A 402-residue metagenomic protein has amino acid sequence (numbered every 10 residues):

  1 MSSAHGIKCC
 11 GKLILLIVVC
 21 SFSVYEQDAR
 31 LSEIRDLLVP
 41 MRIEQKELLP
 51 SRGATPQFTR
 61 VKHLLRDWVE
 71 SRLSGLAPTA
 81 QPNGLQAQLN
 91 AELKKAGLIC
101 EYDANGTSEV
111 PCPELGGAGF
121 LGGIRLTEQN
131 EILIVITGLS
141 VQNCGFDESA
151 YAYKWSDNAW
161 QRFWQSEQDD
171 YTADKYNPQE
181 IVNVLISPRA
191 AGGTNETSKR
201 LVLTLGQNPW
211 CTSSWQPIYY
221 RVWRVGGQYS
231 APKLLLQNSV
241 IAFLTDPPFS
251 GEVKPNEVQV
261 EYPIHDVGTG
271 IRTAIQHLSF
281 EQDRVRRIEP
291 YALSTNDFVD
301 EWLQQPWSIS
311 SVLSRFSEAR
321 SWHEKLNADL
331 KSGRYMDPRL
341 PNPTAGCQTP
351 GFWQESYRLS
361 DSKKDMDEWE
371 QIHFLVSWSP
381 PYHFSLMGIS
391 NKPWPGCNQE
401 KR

Functional and structural regions predicted by a protein language model:
S2-I14: Bacterial N-terminal signal peptides that target proteins for export
V19-S23: N-terminal signal peptide c-region/cleavage motif recognized by signal peptidases
E26-Q88, W210-R402: Acidic, small-residue rich beta-repeat scaffolds with periodic aromatic anchors
Q27-D174: Terminal domain-start segments
A118-N130, P178-T197, S250-K254: Structural signature of eukaryotic scaffold interfaces centered on beta-propeller domains
E131-S140, S198-P209, P255-I264: Short beta-strand elements that form the blades of beta-propeller/WD-repeat-like and other beta-sheet-rich scaffold
S156-A159, G192-S198, G226-Y229: Secondary-structure boundary elements
F163, Q168-L201, Y291-T295: Surface-exposed beta-loop interaction hotspot
